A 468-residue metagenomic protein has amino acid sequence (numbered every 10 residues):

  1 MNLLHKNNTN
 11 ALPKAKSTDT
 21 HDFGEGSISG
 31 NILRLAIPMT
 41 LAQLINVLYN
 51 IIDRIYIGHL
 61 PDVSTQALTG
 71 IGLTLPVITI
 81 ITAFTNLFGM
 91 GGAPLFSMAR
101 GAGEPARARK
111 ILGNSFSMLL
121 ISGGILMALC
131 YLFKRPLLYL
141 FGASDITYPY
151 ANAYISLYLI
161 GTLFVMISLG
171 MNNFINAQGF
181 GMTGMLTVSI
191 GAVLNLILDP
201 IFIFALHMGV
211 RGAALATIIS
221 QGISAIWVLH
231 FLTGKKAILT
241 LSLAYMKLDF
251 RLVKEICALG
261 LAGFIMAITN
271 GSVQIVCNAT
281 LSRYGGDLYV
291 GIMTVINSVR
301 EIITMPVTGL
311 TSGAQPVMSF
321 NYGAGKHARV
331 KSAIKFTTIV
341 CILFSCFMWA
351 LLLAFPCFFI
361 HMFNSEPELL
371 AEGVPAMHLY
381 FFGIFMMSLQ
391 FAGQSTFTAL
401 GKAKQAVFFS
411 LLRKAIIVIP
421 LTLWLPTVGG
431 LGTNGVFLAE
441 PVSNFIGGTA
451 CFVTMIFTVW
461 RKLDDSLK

Functional and structural regions predicted by a protein language model:
M1-A36, F96-G161, A205-L261, M318-G383 (+1 more regions): Short alpha-helical transmembrane segments in multi-pass integral membrane proteins
F23-I55, H59-V63, P76-G91, L95 (+6 more regions): N-terminal transmembrane alpha-helices
R34-D53, L157, G191, S220-S224 (+4 more regions): Transmembrane helical elements of multi-pass membrane transporters/channels
L44, L48-T69, L138-D145, I201-M208 (+4 more regions): Helix-terminus/linker motif at the lipid-water interface of multi-pass membrane proteins
I57-T79, I146-Y150, V210-R211, L252-L259 (+5 more regions): Interfacial/gating helices of multi-pass transporter permease domains
L68-A128, V165-G184, N278, I292-P356 (+1 more regions): Small-residue-rich hydrophobic transmembrane alpha-helices
I80, N195-D199, A225-L229, E301-M305 (+3 more regions): Hydrophobic transmembrane alpha-helices of multi-pass small-molecule transporters
Y158-N176, G184-A192, A213-I226, T308-T311 (+3 more regions): Short runs within selected transmembrane alpha-helices of multi-pass transporters and secretion channels
